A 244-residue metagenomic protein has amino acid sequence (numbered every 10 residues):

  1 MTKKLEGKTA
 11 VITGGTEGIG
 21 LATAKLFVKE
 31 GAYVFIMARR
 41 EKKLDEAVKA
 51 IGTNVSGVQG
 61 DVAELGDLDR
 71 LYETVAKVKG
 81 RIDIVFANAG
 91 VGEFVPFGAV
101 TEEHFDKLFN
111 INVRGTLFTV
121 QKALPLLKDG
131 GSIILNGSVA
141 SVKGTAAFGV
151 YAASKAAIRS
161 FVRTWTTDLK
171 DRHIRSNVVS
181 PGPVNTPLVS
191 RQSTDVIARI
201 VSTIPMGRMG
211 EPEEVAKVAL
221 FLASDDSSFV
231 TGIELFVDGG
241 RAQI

Functional and structural regions predicted by a protein language model:
T9, T16-E17: Conserved glycine-rich cofactor-binding loop
P96-F97, T101-F109, V196, I200: Substrate-binding pocket helix/loop in short-chain dehydrogenase/reductase
V120, S154, V162: Active-site helix of classical SDR
P125-L126, T167-D171, S228: Alpha-helical segment proximal to the catalytic Tyr-Lys
S138: Residue(s) in the substrate-gating loop at a strand-loop-helix junction that position the organic substrate next
K143, L220, T231-I244: Short C-terminal tail/terminal secondary-structure segment of NAD(P)H-dependent dehydrogenase/reductase domains
I204-V215: A conserved structural motif in NAD(P)-dependent oxidoreductases
